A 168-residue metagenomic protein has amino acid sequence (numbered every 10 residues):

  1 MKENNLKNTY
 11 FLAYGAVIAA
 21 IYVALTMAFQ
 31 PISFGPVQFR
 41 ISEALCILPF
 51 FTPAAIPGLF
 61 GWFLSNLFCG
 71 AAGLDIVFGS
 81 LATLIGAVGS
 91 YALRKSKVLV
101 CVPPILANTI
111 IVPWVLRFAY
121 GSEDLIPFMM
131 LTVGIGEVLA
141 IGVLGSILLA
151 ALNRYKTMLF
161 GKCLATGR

Functional and structural regions predicted by a protein language model:
K2-F50, A54-F60, R94: Hydrophobic transmembrane alpha-helices
Y14-A19, V23, T83-V88, R168: Hydrophobic alpha-helical transmembrane bundles of multi-pass membrane proteins
P31-P36, A44, F63-I85, Y91-R168: Membrane-embedded alpha-helical hairpins and interfacial helices in multi-pass inner-membrane proteins
